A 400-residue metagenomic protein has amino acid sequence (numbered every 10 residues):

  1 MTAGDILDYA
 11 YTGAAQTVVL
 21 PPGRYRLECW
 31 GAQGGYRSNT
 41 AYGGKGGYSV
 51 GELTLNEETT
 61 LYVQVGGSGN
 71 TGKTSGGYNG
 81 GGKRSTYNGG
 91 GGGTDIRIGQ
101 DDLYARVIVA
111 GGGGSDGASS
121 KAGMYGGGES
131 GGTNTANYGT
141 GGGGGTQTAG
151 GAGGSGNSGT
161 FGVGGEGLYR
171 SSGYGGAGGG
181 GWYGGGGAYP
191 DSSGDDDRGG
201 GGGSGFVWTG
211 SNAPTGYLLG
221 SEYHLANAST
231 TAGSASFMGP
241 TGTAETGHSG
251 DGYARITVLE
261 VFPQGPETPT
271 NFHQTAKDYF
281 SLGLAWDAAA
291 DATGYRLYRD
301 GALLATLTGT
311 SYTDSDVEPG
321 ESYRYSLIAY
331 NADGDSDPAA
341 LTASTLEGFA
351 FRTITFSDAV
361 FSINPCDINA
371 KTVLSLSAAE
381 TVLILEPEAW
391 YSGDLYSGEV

Functional and structural regions predicted by a protein language model:
T12, G31-I96, D116-G145, G179 (+1 more regions): Glycine-rich strand-loop-strand elements at beta-sheet edges
A14-Q16, G23-Y25, F280-L284: Structural beta-strand segments of beta-rich domains
Q16, G47-G51, T310-Y312: Short strand-edge motifs at loop-to-beta-strand transitions and within beta-strands of extracellular beta-rich domains
P21-P22, E57, P319: Surface-exposed loops/turns
A41-G43, L303-G309: Short beta-strand segments within Ig-like beta-sandwich modules, predominantly Fibronectin type-III
V261-D291, P319, D333-F349: Pro/Thr/Ser/Gly-rich low-complexity, intrinsically disordered linker/stalk tracts
Y295-L297: Short beta-strand elements bearing conserved aromatic residues within extracellular beta-rich modules
D314-D333: Beta-strand-rich modules
